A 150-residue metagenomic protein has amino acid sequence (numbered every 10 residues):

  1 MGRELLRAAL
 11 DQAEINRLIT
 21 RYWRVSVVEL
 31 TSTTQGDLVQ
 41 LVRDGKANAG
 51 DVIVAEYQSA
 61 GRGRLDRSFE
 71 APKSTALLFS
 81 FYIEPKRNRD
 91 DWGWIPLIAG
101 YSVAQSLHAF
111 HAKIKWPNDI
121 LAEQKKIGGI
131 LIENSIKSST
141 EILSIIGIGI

Functional and structural regions predicted by a protein language model:
M1-S106: N-terminal lobe of the biotin/lipoate ligase/transferase fold
G50-V52, A76-L77, K113, G128-G129 (+1 more regions): Structural motif
Y57-R62, I120, K125, L143-I145: Short glycine- and Lys/Arg-enriched binding-loop motifs that mark or flank ligand-binding interfaces
A71, T140-I142: Short glycine/proline-enriched turns and hinge-like loops at secondary-structure junctions
S80-Y82, L131, G147: Residue-level recognition of well-ordered beta-strand positions that form the cores of beta-sheet-rich folds across
A99-S139, G149: Acidic (Asp/Glu) carboxylate-rich active-site/surface patches
